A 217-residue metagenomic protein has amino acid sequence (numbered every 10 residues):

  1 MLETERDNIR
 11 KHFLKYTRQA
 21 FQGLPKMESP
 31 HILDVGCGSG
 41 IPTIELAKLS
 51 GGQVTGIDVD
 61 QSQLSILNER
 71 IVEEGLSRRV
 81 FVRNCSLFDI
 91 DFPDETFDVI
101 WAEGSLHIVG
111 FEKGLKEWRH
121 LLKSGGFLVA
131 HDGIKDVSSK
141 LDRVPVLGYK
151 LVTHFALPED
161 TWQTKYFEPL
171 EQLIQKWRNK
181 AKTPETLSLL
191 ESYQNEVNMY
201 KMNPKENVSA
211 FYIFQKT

Functional and structural regions predicted by a protein language model:
M1-H12: Class I SAM-dependent methyltransferase Rossmann-like catalytic core, especially the SAM/SAH-binding loop
R10-E28: Conserved alpha-helix/loop element of class I SAM-dependent methyltransferases that forms part of the SAM/SAH-binding
L33, S39-D89: Class I SAM-dependent methyltransferase SAM/SAH-binding core
F88-V99: A short acidic, Gly/Pro-enriched loop at the edge of an enzyme's catalytic core that lines a small-molecule cofactor
V99-E112: A short SAM/SAH-binding and catalytic strip from SAM-dependent methyltransferases
E112-F127: A short glycine-rich, Lys/Arg-flanked "PGG" loop and its adjoining helix->strand segment in the class I
P158-T217: Conserved Class I S-adenosyl-L-methionine
